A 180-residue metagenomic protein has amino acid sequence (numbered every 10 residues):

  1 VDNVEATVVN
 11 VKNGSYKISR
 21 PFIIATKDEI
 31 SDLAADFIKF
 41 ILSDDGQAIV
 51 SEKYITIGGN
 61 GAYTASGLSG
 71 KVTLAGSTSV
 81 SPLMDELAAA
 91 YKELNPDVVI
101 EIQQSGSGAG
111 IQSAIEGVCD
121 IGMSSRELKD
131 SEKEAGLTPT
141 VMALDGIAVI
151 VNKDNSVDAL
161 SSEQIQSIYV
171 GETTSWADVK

Functional and structural regions predicted by a protein language model:
V1-K180: Exported/periplasmic ABC-transporter solute-binding proteins
